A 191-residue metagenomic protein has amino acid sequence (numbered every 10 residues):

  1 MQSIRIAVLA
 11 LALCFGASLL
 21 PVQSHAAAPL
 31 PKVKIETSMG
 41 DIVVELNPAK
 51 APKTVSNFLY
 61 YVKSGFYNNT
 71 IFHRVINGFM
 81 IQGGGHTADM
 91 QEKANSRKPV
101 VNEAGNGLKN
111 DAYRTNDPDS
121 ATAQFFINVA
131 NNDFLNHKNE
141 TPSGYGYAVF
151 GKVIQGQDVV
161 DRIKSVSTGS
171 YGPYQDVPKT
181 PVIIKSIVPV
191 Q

Functional and structural regions predicted by a protein language model:
Q2-A7, C14-Q191: Cyclophilin-like peptidyl-prolyl cis-trans isomerases
